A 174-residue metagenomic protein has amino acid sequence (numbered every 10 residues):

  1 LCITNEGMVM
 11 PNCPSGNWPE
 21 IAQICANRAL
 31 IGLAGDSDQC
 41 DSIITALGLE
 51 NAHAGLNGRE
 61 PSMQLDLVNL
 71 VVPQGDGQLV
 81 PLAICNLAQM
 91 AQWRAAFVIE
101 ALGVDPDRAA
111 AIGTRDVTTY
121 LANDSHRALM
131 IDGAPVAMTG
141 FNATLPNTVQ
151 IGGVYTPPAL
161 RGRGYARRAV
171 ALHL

Functional and structural regions predicted by a protein language model:
L1-T4, R115-T118, A122-T139: Conserved beta-hairpin
C2-D76: Acyl-donor-binding surface of acyltransferase catalytic domains
G7-V9, A143-I151, R161: A conserved beta-turn-beta hairpin within the catalytic core of GNAT-like acetyltransferases that forms part
G16-I24, G152-P158, G162-L174: Conserved acetyl-CoA-binding loop-helix of GNAT-fold acetyltransferases
Q23, T45, I84, A88 (+4 more regions): Replace "anionic and nucleotidyl ligands
L70-D107: Short amphipathic alpha-helix that is part of the acyltransferase structural core
A109-R115: Conserved alpha/beta-hydrolase catalytic His-Asp/Glu region
P135-V136, N147-V149, T156: Conserved phosphate-binding/catalytic region of the ribokinase-like
